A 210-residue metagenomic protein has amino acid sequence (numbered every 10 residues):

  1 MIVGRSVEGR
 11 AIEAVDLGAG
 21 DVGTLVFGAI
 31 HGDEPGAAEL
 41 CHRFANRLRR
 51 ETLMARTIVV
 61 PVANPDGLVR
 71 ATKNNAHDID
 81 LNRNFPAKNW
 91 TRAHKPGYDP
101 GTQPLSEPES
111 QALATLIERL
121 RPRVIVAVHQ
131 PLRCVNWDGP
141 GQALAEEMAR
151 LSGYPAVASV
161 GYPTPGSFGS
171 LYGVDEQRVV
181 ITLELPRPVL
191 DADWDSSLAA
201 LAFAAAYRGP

Functional and structural regions predicted by a protein language model:
M1-E13: Short glycine- and acidic-rich boundary segments immediately preceding or forming the N-terminal edge of structured
V7, D21-F27, E34-G161, V174 (+1 more regions): Active-site/substrate-binding loop(s) of hydrolase catalytic cores
R10-A14, L68-A71, S167-Y172: Short, solvent-exposed polar/charged micro-motifs at secondary-structure junctions
A11-A14, R56, D78, V179-V180: A residue-level signal for beta-strand positions that form part of recognition/binding surfaces within mature
E13-V22: Short beta-strand-to-loop junctions in surface cap/lid or active-site-entrance loops
D33-E34, L190: Alpha-helix N-cap/loop-to-helix initiation residues
W137, Y162-P210: Active-site-adjacent mobile loop/cap segments within catalytic or ligand-binding domains
